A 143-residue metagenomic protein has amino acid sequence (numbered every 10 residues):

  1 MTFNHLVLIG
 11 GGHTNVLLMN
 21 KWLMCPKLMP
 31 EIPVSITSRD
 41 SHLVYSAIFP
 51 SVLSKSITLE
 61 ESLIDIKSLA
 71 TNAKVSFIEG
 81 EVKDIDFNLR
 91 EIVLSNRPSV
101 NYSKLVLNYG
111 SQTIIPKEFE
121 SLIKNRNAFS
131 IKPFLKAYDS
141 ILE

Functional and structural regions predicted by a protein language model:
T2-F3, K74-E143: FAD-binding core/adjacent interface of flavoenzyme oxidoreductases
T2-S76: Beta1-alpha1 glycine-rich phosphate/pyrophosphate-binding loop at the start of Rossmann-like nucleotide-binding domains
